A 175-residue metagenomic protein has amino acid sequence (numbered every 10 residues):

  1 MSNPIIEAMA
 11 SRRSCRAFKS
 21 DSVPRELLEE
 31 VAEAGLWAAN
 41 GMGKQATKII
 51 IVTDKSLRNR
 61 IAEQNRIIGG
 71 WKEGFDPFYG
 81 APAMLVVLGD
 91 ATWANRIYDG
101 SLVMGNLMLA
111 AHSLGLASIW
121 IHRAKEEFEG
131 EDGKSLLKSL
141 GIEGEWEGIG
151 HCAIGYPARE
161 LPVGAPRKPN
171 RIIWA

Functional and structural regions predicted by a protein language model:
M1-A175: Acidic, surface-exposed loops and disordered segments
